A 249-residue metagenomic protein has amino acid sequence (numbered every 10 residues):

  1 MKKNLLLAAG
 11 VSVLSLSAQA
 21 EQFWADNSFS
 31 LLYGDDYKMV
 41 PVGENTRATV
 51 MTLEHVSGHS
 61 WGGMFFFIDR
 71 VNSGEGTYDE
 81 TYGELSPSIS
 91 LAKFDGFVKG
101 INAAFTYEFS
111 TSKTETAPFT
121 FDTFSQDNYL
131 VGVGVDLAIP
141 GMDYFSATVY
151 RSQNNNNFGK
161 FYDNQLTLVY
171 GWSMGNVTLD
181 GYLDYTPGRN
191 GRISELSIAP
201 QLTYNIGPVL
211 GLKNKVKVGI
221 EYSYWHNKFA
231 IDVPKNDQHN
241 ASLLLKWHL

Functional and structural regions predicted by a protein language model:
M1-W24: Cleavable N-terminal export/targeting peptides
A20-A25, W61-G63, L91-A103, A138-S146 (+2 more regions): Short loop/turn motifs that connect adjacent beta-strands in outer-membrane beta-barrel proteins
A20-V71: Short glycine/proline- and aromatic-enriched beta-strand/turn motifs that initiate or cap beta-hairpins
L31-Y37, R70-G74, F105-K113, V149-N155 (+5 more regions): Transmembrane beta-strands of outer-membrane beta-barrel pores
V42-T46, N72-E80, T111-A117, F121-D127 (+3 more regions): Solvent-exposed loop/turn segments connecting transmembrane beta-strands in outer-membrane beta-barrel proteins
L53, L85, V131-V133, L166-L168 (+2 more regions): Membrane-embedded beta-strands of outer-membrane beta-barrel proteins, especially the hydrophobic/small aromatic
S152-K215, W225-H226, W247-L249: Outer-membrane beta-barrel transmembrane domain signature
D237-L249: Outer-membrane beta-barrel "beta-signal"
